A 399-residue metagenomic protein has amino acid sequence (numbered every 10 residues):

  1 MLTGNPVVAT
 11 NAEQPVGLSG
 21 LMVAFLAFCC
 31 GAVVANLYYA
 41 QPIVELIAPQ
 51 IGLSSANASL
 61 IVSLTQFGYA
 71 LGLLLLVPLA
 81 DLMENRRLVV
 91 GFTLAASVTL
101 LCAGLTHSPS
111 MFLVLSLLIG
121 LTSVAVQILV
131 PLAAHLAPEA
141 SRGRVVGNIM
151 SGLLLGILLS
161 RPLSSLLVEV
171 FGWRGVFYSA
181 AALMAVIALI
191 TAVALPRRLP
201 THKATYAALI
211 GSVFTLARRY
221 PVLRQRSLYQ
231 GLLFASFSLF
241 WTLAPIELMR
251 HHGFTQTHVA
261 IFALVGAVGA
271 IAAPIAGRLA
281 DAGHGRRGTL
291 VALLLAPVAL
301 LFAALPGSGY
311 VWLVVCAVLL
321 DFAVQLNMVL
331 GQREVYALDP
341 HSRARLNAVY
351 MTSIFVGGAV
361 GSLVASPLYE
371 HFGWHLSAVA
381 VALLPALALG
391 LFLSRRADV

Functional and structural regions predicted by a protein language model:
V8-V16, L195-L228: Juxtamembrane intracellular "pre-TM" segments in multi-pass secondary transporters
L71-P109: Conserved MFS/SLC helix-loop-helix module at the cytosolic interface between two early adjacent transmembrane helices
L73-E84, A272-G285, Y369: Helix-to-loop junctions at the C-terminal end of transmembrane segments in multipass secondary transporters
R87-L101, R287-F302, A382: Structural signature of the two symmetry-related core transmembrane helices
M111, S141, N148-L195: Helix-loop-helix hairpin linking two adjacent transmembrane segments in secondary transporters
L115-G152: Cytoplasmic helix-loop-helix junction between adjacent transmembrane helices in 12-TM secondary transporters
A125-A137, L326-D339: Intracellular juxtamembrane helix-capping segments at the cytosolic ends of symmetry-related transmembrane helices
R286-G331: C-terminal transmembrane helical hairpin of 12-TM major facilitator-type secondary transporters
